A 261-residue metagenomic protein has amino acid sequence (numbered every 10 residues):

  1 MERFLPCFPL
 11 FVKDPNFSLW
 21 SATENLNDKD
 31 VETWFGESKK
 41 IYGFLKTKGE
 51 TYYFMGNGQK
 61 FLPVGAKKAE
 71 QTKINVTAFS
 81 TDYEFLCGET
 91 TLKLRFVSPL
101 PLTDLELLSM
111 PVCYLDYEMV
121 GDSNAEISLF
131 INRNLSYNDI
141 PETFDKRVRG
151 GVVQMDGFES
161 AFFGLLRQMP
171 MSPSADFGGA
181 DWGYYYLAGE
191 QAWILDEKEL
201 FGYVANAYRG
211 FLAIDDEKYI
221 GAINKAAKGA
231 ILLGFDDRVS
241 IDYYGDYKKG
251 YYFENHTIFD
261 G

Functional and structural regions predicted by a protein language model:
M1-P6, P101-L102, L107, E118-G261: Acidic/polar, glycine-enriched structural segments that form the non-catalytic walls/loops of the carbohydrate-binding
F8, V12-G88, F177, Y185-E199: An extended acidic
P15, D82, K93, E126-S128 (+1 more regions): Generic structural signal for residues positioned in beta-strands
S18, T47, F85-C87, F96 (+3 more regions): Hydrophobic side chains in beta-strands
T23, T90, D236-R238: Short, glycine-/Ser/Thr-/acidic-enriched flexible segments
G43, T90, A125-I127: Short beta-strand/loop motifs in extracellular/secreted proteins, especially within beta-sandwich accessory domains
Q59-M110, E197-I220: Extended, loop-rich substrate-binding clefts of extracytoplasmic carbohydrate-active enzymes
